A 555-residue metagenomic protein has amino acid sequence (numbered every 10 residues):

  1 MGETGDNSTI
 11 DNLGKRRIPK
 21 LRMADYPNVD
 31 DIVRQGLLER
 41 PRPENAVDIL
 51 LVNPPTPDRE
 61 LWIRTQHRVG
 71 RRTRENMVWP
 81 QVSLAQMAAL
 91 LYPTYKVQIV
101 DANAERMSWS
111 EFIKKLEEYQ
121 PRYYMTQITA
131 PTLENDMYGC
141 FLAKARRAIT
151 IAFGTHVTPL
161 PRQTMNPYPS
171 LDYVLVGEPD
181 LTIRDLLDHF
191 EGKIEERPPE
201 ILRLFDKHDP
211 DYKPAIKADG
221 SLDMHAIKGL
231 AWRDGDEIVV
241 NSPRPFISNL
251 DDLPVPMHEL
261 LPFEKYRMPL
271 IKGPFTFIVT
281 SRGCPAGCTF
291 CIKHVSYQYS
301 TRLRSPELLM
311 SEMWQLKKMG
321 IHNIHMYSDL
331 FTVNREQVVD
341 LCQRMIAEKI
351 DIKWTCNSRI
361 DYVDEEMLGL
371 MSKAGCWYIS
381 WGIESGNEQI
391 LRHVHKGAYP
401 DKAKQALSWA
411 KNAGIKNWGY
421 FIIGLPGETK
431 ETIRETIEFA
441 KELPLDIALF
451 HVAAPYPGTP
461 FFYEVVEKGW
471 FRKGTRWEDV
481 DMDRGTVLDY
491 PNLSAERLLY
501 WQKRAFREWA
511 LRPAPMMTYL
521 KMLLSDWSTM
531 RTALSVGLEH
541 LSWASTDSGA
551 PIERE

Functional and structural regions predicted by a protein language model:
M1-L51, T73, L116, S170 (+5 more regions): Radical SAM enzyme core and accessory elements
R16-A46, P210-I216, S221-F277: N-terminal [4Fe-4S]-dependent radical SAM core
V47-I63: Short, solvent-exposed beta-strand-terminating loops
D58-Q66, P159-P161, A286, R335-E336 (+6 more regions): Flexible glycine/acidic-rich beta-alpha junction loops that bind and position SAM and/or redox cofactors in anaerobic
I63-V82: Glycine- and acidic-residue-enriched helix-capping/strand-helix junction motifs
S83, L90-F246, V452-A454, G458: Glycine-rich beta-alpha loop elements in corrinoid/cobalamin-binding modules across cobalamin-dependent enzymes
Q163-N166, M367, G427-K441: Catalytic cores of alpha/beta
D251-Y420, K430, E438: Radical SAM [4Fe-4S] cluster-binding motif and immediate context
